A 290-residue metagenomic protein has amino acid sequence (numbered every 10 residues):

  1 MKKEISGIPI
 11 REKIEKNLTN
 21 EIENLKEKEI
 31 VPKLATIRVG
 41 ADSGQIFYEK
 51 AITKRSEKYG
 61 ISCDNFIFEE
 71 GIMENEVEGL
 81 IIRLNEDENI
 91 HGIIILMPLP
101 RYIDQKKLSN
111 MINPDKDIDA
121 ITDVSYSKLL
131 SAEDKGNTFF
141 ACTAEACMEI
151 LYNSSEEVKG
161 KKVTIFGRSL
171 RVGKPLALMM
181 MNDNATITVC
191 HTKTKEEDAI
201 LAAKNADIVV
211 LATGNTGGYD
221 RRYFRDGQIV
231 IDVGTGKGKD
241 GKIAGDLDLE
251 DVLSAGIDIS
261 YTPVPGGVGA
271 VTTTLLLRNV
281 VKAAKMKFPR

Functional and structural regions predicted by a protein language model:
M1-I30: Positively charged, low-complexity intrinsically disordered leader regions
V31-G40: Short beta-strand segments enriched in small/hydrophobic residues
R38, I94-P98, A212: Short beta-strand segments
V39-T53, N137-I229, V233, G238 (+1 more regions): Glycine-rich phosphate/diphosphate-binding loop of Rossmann-like nucleotide-binding domains
S56-E70, I187-C190: Short beta-strand elements in bilobed, periplasmic/extracellular small-molecule ligand-binding domains
E76-E88: Short, well-structured alpha-helical segments in soluble
I94-V158, G217: Anion-binding alpha/beta catalytic cores of soluble intermediary-metabolism enzymes, centered on
K106-D117, Y126-S127, G234-F288: Rossmann-fold NAD(P)-binding glycine/threonine-rich loop
